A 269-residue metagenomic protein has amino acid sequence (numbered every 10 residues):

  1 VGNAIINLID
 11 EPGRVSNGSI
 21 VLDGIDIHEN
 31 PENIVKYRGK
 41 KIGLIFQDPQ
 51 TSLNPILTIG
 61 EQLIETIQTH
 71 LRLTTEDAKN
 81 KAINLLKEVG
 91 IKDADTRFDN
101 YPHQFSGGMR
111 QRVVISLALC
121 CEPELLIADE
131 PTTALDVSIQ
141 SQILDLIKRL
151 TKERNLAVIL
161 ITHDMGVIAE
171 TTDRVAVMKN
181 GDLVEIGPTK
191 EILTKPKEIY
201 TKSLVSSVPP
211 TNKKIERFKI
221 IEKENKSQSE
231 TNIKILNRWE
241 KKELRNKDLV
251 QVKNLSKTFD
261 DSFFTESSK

Functional and structural regions predicted by a protein language model:
R14-D26: Conserved ABC transporter NBD signature motif
K92-D95, T189-Q251, D261-E266: Short catalytic/signature loops enriched in Gly
C120-E124: A short, proline-enriched helix->beta-strand linker immediately N-terminal to the Walker B motif in ABC-type P-loop
S141-R154, G166: Helical segment within the ABC ATPase nucleotide-binding domain
I168-E170: A short, surface-exposed alpha-helical micro-motif characterized by mixed small hydrophobic and charged/polar residues
R174, I186: Short, glycine/charged-rich "phosphate-handling" switch motifs in NTP-dependent and phosphotransfer domains
